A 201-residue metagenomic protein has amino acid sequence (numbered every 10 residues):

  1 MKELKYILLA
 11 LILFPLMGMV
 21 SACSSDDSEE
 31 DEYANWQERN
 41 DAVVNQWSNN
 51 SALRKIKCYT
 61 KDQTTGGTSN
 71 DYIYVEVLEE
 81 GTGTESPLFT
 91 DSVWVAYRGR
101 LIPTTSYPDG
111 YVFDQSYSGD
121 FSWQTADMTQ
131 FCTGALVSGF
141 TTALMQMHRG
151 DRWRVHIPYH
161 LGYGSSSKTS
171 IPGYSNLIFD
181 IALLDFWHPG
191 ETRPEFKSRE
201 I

Functional and structural regions predicted by a protein language model:
K2-Y6, C23-I201: Cross-family detector of peptidyl-prolyl cis-trans isomerase
I7-P15: Sec-dependent N-terminal signal peptides
G18-A22: C-terminal motif of bacterial Sec signal peptides marking the signal peptidase cleavage site
